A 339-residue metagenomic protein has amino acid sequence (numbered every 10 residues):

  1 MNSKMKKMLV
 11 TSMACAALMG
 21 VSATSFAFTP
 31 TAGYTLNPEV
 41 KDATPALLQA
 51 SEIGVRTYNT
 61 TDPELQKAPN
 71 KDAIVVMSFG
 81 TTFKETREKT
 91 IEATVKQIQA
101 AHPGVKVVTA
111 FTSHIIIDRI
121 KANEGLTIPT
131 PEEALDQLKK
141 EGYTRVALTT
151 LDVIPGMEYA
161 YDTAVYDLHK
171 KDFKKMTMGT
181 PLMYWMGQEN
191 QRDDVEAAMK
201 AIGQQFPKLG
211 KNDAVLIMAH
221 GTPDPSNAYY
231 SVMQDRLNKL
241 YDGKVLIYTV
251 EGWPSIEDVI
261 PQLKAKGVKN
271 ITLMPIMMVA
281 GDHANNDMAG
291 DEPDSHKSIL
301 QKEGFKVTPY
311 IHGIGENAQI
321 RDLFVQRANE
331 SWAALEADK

Functional and structural regions predicted by a protein language model:
M1-A27: Gram-negative bacterial Sec-dependent N-terminal signal peptides
F28-T272, M278-K339: Extended amphipathic ligand-handling, pore-lining, and cofactor/metal-binding catalytic surfaces
